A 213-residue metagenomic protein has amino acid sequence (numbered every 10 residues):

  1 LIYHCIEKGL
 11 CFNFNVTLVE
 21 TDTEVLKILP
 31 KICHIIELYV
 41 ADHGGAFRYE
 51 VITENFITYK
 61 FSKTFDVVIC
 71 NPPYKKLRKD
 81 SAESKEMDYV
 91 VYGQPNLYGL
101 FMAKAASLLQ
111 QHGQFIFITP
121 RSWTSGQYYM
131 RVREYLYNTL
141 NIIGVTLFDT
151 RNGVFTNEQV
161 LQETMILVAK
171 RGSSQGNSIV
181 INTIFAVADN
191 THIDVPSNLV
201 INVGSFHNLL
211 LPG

Functional and structural regions predicted by a protein language model:
I2, I6, C11-N15, V19-I28 (+1 more regions): Signature of N6-adenine DNA methyltransferases within the class I
H4-C11, I35-G44: Alpha-helix termini
L29-C33: Conserved SAM-binding loop
H43-F56: Conserved SAM-binding strand-loop segment of SAM-dependent methyltransferases
